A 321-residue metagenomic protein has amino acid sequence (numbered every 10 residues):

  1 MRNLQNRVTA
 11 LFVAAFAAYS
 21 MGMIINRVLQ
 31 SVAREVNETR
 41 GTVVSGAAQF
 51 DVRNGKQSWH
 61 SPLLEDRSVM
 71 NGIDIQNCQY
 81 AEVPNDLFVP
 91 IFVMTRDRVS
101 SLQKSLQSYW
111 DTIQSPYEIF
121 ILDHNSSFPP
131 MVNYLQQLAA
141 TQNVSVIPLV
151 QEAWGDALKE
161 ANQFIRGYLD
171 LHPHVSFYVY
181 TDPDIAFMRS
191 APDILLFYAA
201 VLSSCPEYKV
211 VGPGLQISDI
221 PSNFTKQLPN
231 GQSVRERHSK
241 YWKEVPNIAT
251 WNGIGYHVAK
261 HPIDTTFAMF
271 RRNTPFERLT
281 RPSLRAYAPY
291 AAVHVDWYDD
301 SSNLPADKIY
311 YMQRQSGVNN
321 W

Functional and structural regions predicted by a protein language model:
M1-G41: N-terminal signal-anchor transmembrane helix specifying type II single-pass membrane topology of secretory-pathway
D51, G55-L64, S68, G231-W321: C-terminal catalytic/acceptor-binding lobe
V99, I121-Y134: A conserved acidic beta->alpha catalytic loop
Q107-Y117: Short, acidic, metal-binding catalytic loop of nucleotide-sugar glycosyltransferases
F128-Y178: Active-site-proximal specificity loops/subdomain of glycosyltransferases
H174-M188: Short beta-strand-to-loop acidic/aromatic patch adjacent to the donor-nucleotide binding site
S190-V210: Conserved donor-nucleotide/metal-binding helix-loop-beta segment in metal-dependent transferases, i.e., the alpha-helix
V211-K226: Short beta-strand-to-loop element that shapes/binds the nucleotide-sugar donor at the catalytic cleft/hinge
